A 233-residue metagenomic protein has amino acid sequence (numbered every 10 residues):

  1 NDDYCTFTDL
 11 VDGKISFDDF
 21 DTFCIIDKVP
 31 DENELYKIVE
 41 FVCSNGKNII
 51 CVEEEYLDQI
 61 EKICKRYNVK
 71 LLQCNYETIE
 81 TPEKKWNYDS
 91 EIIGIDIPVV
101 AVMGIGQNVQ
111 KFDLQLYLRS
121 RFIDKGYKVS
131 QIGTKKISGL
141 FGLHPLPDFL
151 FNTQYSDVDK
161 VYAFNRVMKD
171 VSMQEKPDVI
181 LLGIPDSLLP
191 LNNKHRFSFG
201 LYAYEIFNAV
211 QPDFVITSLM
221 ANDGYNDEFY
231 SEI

Functional and structural regions predicted by a protein language model:
N1-Q73: Long, basic/Gly/Ser/Thr-rich N-terminal segments that mediate initial subcellular attachment or targeting
I15-F17, E91-D96, S172-Q174, F207-A209: Solvent-exposed alpha-helices and their adjacent loops that cap or buttress functional pockets in soluble metabolic
S16-T22, D178, Q211-D213: Conserved acidic residues
C43, C51-N68, L72, T78-T81 (+3 more regions): Conserved catalytic-core segment of NTP-binding enzymes
I50-V52, V102-V109, Q154-V158: Flexible, glycine/proline-enriched loop segments at strand-loop-helix junctions that form or flank small-ligand binding
K85-I132, Y230: Walker A (P-loop) phosphate-binding motif
V99, Y117-D159: N-terminal phosphate/diphosphate-binding loop that engages ATP/GTP or pyrophosphate donors across diverse enzyme folds
F141-L189: Conserved nucleotide-sensing/catalytic segment adjacent to the nucleotide-binding pocket in NTP-handling enzymes
